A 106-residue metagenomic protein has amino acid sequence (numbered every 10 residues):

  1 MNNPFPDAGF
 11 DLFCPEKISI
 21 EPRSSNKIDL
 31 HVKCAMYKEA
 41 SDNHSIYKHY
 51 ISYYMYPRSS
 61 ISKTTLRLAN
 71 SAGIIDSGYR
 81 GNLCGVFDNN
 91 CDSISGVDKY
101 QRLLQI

Functional and structural regions predicted by a protein language model:
M1-I106: DUTPase catalytic domain/fold
